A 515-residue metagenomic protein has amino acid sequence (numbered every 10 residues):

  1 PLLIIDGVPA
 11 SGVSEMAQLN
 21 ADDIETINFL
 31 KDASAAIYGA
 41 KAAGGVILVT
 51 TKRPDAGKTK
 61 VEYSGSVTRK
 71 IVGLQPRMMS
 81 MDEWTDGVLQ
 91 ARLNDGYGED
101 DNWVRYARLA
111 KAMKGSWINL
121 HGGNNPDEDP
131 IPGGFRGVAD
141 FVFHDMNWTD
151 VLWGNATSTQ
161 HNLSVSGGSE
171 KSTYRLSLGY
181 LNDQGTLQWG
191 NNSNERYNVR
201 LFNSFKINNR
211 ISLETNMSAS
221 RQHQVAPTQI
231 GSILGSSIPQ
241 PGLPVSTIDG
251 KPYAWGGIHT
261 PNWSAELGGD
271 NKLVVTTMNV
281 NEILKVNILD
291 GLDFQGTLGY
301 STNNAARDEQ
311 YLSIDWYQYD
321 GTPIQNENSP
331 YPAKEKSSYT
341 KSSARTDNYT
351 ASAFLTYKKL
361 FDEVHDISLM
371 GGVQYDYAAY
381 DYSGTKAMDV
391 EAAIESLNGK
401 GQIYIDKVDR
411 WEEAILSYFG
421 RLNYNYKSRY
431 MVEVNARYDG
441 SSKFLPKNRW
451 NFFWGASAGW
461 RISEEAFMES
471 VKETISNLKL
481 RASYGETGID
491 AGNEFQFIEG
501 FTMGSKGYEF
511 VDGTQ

Functional and structural regions predicted by a protein language model:
P1-D6, E25-T26, A35-K52: Extracytoplasmic beta-strand/coil segments of soluble accessory domains associated with Gram-negative outer-membrane
D6-S34: Short acidic/polar hinge/loop motifs at secondary-structure boundaries that mediate gating or recognition
A10-G12, A33-I37, P54-G57, R69-V72 (+2 more regions): Short beta-strands and strand-coil junctions in structured, solvent-facing domains, enriched
D22-I24, A42-V46, K58-E62, N279: Extracytoplasmic
T51, Y63, L163-G167, L201-F205 (+5 more regions): Residues on the lipid-exposed face of transmembrane beta-strands in outer-membrane beta-barrel proteins
A56-H144, L181, G185-N279, Q295-T297 (+3 more regions): Surface-exposed loop/interface segments of Gram-negative outer-membrane beta-barrel transport/assembly proteins
Y180-Q184, V432-S441: Transmembrane beta-strand segments that form the barrel wall of outer-membrane beta-barrel proteins
